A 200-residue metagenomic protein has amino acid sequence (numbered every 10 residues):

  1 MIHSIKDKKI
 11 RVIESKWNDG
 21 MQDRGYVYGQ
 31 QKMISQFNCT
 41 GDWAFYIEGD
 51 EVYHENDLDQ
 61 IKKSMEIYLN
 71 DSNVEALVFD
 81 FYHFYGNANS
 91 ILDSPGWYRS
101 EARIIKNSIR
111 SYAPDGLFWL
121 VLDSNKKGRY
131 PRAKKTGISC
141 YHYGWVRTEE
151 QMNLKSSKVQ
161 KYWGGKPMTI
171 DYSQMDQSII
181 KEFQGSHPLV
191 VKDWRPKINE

Functional and structural regions predicted by a protein language model:
M1-D23: Acidic donor-binding segment of Leloir-type glycosyltransferases
G25-G29, M33, V52-E200: Catalytic-site signature of metal-activated, phosphate-bearing donor transferases, centered on the GT-A/GT-A-like
N38: Conserved catalytic core of Hanks-type protein kinase domains
A44: Short aromatic/hydrophobic "clamp" motif used to bind/position activated sugar donors
I47-E48: Active-site acidic Asp-centered loop
